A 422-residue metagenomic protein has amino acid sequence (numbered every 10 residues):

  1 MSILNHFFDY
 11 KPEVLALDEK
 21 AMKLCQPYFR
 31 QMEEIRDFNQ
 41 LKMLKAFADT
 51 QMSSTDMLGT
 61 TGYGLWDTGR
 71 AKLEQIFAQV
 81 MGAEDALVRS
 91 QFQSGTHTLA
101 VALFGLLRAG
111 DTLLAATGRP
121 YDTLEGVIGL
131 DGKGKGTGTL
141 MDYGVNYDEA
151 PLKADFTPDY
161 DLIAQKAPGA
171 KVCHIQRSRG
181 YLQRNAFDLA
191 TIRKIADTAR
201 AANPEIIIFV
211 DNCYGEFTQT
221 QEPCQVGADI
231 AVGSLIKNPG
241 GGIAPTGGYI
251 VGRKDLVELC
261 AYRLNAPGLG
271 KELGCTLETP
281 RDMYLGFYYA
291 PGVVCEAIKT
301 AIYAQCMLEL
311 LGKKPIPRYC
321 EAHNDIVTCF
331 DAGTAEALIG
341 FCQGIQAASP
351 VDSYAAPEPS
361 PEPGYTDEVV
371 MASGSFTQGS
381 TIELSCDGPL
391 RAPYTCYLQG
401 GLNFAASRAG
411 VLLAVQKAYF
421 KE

Functional and structural regions predicted by a protein language model:
I3-Q26, E33, M43-D56, L65 (+8 more regions): Conserved PLP-enzyme active-site core in the AAT-like
T60, L87-S90, I326-D331: Short glycine-rich or small-residue beta-strand-to-loop segments that form or flank ligand, phosphate, metal/Fe-S
Y63-G69: N-terminal small-domain helix-loop-helix segment of the aminotransferase-like
A71-L73, F77-G82, S90-Q91: Extended, compositionally biased flexible segments
E309-E422: Conserved C-terminal alpha-helix-loop-beta "cap" of PLP-dependent enzymes that closes/shapes the active-site mouth
